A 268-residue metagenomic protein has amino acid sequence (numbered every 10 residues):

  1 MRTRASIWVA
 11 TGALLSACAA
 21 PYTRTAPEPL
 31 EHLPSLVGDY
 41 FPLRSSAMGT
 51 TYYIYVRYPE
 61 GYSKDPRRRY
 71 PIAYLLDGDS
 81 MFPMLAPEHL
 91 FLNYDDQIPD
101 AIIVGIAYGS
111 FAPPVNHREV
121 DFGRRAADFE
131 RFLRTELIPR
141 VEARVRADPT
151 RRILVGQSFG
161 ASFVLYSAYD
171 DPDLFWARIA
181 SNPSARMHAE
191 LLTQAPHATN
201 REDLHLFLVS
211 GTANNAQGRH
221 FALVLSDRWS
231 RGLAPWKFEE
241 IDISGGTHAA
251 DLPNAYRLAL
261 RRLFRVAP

Functional and structural regions predicted by a protein language model:
C18-R69: A domain-start/cap signature at the N-terminus of enzymes
R68-F132, E136, R140-R144: Serine-hydrolase catalytic machinery in alpha/beta-hydrolase-like enzymes
Y108, I179-M187, T212-A213: Active-site nucleophile loop of the alpha/beta-hydrolase fold
F129, S158-A161: Active-site loop->helix "elbow" adjoining a glycine-rich segment at hydrolase catalytic centers
R146-S158: Alpha/beta-hydrolase fold nucleophile elbow
I153, A177-I179: Residue in the alpha/beta-hydrolase core beta-strand immediately N-terminal to the catalytic nucleophile
A161-D170: Short glycine-enriched nucleophile-adjacent loop and the immediately C-terminal alpha-helix near the catalytic center
V209, N215, R219-S226, S230-P268: C-terminal catalytic histidine-bearing segment of alpha/beta-hydrolase fold enzymes
